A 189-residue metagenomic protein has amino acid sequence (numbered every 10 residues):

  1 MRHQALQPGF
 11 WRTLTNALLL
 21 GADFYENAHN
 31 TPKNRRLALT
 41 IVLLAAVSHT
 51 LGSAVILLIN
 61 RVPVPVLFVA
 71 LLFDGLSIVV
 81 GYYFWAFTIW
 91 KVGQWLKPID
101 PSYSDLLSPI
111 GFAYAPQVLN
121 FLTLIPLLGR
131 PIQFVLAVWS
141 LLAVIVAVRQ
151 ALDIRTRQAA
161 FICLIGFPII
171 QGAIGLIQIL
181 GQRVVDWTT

Functional and structural regions predicted by a protein language model:
R2-P101: Selected alpha-helical membrane-embedding segments in polytopic membrane proteins
A45-A46, T123, W187-T189: Short, surface-exposed, polar/charged, turn-prone segments marking secondary-structure boundaries
H49, S53-L57, N120-L124, I174 (+1 more regions): Structural signal for membrane-spanning alpha-helices in multi-pass inner-membrane proteins, emphasizing helix cores
I89-G175: Hydrophobic alpha-helical transmembrane segments and adjacent short intramembrane/lumenal linkers of inner/organellar
A173-T189: Juxtamembrane boundary at the C-terminal end of a transmembrane helix
